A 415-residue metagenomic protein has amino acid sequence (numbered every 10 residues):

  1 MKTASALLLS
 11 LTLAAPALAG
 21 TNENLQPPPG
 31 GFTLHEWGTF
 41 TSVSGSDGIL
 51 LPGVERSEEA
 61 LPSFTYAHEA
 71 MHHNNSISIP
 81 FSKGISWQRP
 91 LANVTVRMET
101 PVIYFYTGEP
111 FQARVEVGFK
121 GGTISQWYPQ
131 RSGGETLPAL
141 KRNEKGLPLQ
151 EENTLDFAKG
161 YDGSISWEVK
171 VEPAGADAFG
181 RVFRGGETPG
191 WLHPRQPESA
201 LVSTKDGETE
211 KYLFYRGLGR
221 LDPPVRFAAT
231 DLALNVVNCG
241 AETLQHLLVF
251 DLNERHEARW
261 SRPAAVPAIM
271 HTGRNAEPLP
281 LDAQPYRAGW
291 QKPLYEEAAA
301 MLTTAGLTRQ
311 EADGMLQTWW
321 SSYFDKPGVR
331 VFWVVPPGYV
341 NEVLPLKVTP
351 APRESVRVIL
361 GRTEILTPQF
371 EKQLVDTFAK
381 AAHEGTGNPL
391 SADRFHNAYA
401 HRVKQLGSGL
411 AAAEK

Functional and structural regions predicted by a protein language model:
A4-A6, G30: Generic secretory/membrane-interface signal
A6-P16: Bacterial N-terminal signal peptides
A17-T21: Boundary at the C-terminal end of the N-terminal hydrophobic targeting segment
N22-K415: Protease-labile, long low-complexity intrinsically disordered regions enriched in Pro/Ser/Thr
